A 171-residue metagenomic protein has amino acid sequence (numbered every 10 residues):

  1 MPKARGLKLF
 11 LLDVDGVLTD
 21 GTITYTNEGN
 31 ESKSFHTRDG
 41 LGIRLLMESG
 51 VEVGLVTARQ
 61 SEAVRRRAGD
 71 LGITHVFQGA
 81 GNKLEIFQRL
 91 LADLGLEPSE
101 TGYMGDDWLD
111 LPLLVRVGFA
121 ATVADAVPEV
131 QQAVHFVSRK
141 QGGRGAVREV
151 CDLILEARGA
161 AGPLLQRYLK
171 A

Functional and structural regions predicted by a protein language model:
M1-E85: Alpha-helical substrate-recognition element adjacent to the catalytic core
G29-K33, D70-L71, H75-F77, L84-A171: Mg2+-dependent phosphoryl-transfer enzymes with acidic/Ser/Thr/Gly-rich catalytic loops
